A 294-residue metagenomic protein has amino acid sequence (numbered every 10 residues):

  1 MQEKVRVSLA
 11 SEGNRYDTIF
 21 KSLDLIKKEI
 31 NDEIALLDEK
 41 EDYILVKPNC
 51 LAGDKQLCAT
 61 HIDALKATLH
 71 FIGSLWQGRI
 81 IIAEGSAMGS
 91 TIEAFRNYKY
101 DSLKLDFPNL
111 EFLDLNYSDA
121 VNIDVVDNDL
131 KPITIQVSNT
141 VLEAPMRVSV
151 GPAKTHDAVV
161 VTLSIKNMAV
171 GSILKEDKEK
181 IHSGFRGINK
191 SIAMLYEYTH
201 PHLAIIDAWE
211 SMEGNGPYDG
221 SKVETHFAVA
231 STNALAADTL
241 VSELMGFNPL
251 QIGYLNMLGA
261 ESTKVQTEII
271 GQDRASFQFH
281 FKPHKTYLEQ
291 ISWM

Functional and structural regions predicted by a protein language model:
M1-M294: N-terminal and secondary-structure boundary signal
